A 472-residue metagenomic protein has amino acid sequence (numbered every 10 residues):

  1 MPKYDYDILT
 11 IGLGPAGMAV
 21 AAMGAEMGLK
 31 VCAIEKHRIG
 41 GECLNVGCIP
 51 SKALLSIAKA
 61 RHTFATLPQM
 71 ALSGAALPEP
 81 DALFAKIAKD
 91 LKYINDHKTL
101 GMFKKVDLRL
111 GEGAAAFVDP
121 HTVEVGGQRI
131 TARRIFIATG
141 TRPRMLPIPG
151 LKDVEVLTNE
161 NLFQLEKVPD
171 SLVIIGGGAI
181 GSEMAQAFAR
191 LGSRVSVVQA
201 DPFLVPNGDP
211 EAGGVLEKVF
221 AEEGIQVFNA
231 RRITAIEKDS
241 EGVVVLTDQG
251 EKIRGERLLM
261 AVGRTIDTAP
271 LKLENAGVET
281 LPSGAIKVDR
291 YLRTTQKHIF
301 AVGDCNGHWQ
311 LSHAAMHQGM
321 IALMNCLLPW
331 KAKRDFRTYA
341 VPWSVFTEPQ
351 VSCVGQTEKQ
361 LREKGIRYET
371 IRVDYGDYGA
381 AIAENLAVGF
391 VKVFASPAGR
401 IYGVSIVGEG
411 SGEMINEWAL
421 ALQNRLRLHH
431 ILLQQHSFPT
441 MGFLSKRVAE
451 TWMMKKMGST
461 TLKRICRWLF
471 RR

Functional and structural regions predicted by a protein language model:
P2-Y6, P15, A22-L29, I34-V168 (+7 more regions): Glycine-rich flavin
L9-H37, I49, A53-A60, L327 (+2 more regions): Flexible, glycine-rich terminal cap/loop adjacent to redox cofactors in electron-transfer oxidoreductases
L9-I11, A115, I130-G140, I174-I175 (+3 more regions): Short hydrophobic core segments
G12-G17, G140, G176-G181, G263 (+2 more regions): Conserved phosphate-binding and hydrolysis motifs of nucleotide-dependent enzymes
C48, T139-R194, V198, Q226-V227 (+3 more regions): Glycine-rich dinucleotide-binding loop and its adjacent helix/turn
S73-G74, R109-E112, A116-E124, G192-R290 (+2 more regions): A Rossmann-like FAD-binding core segment of flavoenzymes
K152-V168, K252-W330, E417: FAD-site-proximal beta/loop scaffold in flavoenzymes
